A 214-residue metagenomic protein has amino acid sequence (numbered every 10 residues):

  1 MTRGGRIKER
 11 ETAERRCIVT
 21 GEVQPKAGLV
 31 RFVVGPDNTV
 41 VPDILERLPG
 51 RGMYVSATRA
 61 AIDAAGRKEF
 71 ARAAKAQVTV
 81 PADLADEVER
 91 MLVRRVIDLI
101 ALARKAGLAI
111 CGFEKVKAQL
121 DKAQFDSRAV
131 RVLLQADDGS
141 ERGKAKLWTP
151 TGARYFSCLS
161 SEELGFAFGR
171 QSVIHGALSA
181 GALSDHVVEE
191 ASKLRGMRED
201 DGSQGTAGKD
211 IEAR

Functional and structural regions predicted by a protein language model:
M1-Q77: N-terminal cysteine/histidine-rich coordination modules
A13, G52, G66, L92 (+4 more regions): Helical mechanochemical/support elements of P-loop NTPase systems and associated helical scaffolds
R16-V19, Q124, R128-A129, K146-T151: Short helix-coil boundary/hinge micro-motifs
Q24, A60-I62, D138-E141, E162-E163 (+1 more regions): Conserved nucleotide-binding/hydrolysis micro-motifs of P-loop NTPases
R51-G52, A129-V132, T151-R154, V173: Short active-site oxyanion
A60-S140: Extended interfacial segments that mediate partner engagement and assembly in macromolecular machines
A106-G107, D121-K122, D138-P150, S161 (+2 more regions): Active-site cofactor/cluster-binding pocket
S157-S161, G165-R214: Helix-rich interaction surfaces within compact, conserved domain-sized segments that mediate assembly or partner
